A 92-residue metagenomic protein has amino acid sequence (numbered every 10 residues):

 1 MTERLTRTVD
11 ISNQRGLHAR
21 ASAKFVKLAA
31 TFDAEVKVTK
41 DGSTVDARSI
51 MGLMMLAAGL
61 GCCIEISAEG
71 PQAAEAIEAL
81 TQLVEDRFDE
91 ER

Functional and structural regions predicted by a protein language model:
M1-E3, R92: SAM-dependent methyltransferases
E3-N13: Short amphipathic
V9, V38, I66-A68: Short beta-strand element of the conserved SAM-dependent methyltransferase core
S12-G59: Compact, glycine-rich, soluble single-domain proteins
G59-R92: C-terminal structural segments of small proteins and small subunits
